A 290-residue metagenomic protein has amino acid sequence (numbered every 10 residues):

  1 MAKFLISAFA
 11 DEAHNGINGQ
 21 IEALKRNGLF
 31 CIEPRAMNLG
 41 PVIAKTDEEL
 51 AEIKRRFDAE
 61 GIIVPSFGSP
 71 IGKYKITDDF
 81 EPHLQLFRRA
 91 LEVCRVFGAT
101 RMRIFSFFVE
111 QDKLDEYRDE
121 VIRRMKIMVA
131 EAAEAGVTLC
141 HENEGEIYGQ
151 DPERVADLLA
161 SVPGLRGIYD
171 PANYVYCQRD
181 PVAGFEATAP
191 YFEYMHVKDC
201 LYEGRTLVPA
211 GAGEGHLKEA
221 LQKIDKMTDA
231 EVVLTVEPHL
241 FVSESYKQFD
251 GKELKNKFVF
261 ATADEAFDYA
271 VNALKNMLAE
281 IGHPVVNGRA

Functional and structural regions predicted by a protein language model:
M1-A10, H14-F30, D58, P152-L165 (+1 more regions): Histidine-acidic metal/acid-base catalytic patches
F4-N18, P41-A51, P82-F87: N-terminal-biased segments
F9-A13, R35-M37, S69-G72, F107-V109 (+4 more regions): Active-site beta-loop-alpha junctions enriched in small/polar residues
N18-E22, R56-A59, I76-G167, Y176 (+3 more regions): Active-site acidic/histidine proton-transfer and metal-coordination neighborhood in alpha/beta enzyme cores
L29, I62, V137: Short phosphate-binding/catalytic loops that engage adenosine nucleotides
I32-E33, P65-F67, M102, G167 (+2 more regions): Hydrophobic residues within beta-strands of alpha/beta enzymes
E33-D58, S106-K113, R205: Glycine-rich, proline-tolerant flexible connector loops at the mouths of alpha/beta enzymes
N38-P41, K73-T77, F108-L114, Y176-Q178 (+2 more regions): A short acidic, helix-capping loop that chelates divalent metal ions and anchors anionic groups
